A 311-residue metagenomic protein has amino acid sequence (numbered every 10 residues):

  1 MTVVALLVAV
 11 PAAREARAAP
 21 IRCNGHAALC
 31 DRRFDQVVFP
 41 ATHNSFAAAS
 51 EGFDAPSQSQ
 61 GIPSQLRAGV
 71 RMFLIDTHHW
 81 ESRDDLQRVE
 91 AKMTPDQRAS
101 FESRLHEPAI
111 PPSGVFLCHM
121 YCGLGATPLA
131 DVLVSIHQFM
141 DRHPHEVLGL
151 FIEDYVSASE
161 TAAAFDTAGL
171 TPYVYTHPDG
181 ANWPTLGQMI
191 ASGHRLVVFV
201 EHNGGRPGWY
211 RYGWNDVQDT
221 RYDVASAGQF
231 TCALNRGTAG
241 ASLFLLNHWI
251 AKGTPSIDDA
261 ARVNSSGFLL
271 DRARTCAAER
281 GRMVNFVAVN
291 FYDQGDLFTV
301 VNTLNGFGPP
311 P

Functional and structural regions predicted by a protein language model:
M1-A16, D76: Secretory targeting and sorting signals
A19-P311: Catalytic cores of phosphodiester-bond hydrolases, prominently lipid phosphodiesterases
